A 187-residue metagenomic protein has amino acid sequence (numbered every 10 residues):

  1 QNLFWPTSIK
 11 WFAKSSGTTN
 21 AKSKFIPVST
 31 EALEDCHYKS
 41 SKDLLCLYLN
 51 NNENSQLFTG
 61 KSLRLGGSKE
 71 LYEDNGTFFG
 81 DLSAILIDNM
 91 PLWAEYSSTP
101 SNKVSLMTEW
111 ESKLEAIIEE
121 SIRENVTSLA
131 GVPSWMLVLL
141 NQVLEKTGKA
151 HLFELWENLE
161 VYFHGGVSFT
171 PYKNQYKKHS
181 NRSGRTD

Functional and structural regions predicted by a protein language model:
Q1-D187: Active-site phosphate/ATP/adenylate-binding loop shared across adenylate-forming ligases
